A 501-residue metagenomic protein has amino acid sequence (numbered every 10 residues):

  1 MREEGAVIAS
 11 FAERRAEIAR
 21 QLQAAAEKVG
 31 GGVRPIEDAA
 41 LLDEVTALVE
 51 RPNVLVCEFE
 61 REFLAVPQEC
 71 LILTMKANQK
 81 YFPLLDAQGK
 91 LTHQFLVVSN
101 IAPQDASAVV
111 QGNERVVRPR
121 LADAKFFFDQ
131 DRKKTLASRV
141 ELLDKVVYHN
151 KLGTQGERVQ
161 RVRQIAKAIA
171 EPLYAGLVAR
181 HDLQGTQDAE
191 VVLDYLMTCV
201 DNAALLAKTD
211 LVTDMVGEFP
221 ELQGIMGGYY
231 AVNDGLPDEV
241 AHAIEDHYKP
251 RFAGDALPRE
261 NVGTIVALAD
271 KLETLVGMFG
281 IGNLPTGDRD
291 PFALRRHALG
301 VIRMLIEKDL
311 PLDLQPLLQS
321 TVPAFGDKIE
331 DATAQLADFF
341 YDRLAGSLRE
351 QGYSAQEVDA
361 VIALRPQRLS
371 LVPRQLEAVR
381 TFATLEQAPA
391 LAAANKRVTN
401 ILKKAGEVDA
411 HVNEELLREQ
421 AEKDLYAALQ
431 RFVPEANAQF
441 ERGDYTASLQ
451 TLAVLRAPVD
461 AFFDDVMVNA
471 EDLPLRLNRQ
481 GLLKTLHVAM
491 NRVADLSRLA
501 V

Functional and structural regions predicted by a protein language model:
M1-V501: Amphipathic alpha-helical "coupling" segments that flank catalytic cores
